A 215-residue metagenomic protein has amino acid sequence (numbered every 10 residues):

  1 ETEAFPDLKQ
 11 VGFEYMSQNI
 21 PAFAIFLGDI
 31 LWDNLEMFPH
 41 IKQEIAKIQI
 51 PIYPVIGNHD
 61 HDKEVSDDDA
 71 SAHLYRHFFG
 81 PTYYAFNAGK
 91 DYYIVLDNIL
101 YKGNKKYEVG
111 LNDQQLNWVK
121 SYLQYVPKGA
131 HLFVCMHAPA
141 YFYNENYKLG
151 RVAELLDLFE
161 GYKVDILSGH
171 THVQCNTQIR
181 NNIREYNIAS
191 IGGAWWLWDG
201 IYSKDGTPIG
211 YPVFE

Functional and structural regions predicted by a protein language model:
E1-P39: N-terminal active-site segment of His-dependent metallophosphoesterases
T2-F5, I30-E36, E64-S66, F142-N146 (+1 more regions): Acidic-and-aromatic substrate-binding clefts and catalytic sites of carbohydrate-active enzymes
A22, L132, V164: Conserved acidic residues
L27, L123-Y143: Short acidic, glycine-rich surface-loop motifs adjacent to enzyme active sites
G28-D29, G57-N58, H137, G169-H170: Active-site glycine-centered loops adjacent to acidic/histidine catalytic or metal-binding residues that shape
E36-K128, R151-D165, V173-F214: Extended active-site neighborhood of metal-dependent phosphoesterases/phosphodiesterases
N98, C135-A140, H170-T171: Short, well-ordered beta-to-alpha junction loops that form the rim of enzyme active sites and present histidine/acidic
